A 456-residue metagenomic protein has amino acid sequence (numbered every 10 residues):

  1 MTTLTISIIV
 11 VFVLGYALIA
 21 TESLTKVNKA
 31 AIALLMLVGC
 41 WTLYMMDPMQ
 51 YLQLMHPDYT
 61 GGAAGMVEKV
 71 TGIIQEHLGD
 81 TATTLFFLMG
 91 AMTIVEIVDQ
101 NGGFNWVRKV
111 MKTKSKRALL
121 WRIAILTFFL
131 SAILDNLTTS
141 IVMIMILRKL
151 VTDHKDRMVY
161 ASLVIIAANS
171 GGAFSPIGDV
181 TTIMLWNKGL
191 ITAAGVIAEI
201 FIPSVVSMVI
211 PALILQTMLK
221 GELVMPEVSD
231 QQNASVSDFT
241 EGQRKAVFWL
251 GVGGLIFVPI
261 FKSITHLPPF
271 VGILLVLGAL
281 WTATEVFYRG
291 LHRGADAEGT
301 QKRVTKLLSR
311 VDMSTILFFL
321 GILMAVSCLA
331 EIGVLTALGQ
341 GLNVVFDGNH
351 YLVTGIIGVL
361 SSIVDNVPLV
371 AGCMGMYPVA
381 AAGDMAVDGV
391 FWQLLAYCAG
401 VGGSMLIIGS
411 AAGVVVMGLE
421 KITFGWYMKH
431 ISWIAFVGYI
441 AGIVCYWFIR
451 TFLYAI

Functional and structural regions predicted by a protein language model:
M1-L4, L24-V27, M55-Y59, V67-T84 (+7 more regions): Interfacial loop-to-helix junctions that mark the boundaries of transmembrane helices in multi-pass membrane
L4-S7, D153-H154, M158, F174-S175 (+4 more regions): Juxtamembrane and boundary regions of transmembrane helices in multi-pass small-molecule transporters and channels
I6-G15, K26-G62, T81-T93, R244-G254 (+2 more regions): Hydrophobic mid-bilayer segments of alpha-helices in multi-pass membrane transport proteins, especially secondary
I9, L34-L35, L85, L120-I125 (+9 more regions): Hydrophobic alpha-helical transmembrane segments
C40-Y51, L78-G79, L130-A167, G171 (+3 more regions): Membrane-interfacial helix-loop connectors
L43-E76, M92-K109, F129-I141, C328 (+1 more regions): Transmembrane alpha-helix boundary signature
T60, G79, N101, R108-V110 (+3 more regions): Transmembrane helical segments that form the transport core of multi-pass membrane transport proteins
G79-M89, G195-L213, I264-G278, L352 (+1 more regions): Alpha-helical transmembrane segments
